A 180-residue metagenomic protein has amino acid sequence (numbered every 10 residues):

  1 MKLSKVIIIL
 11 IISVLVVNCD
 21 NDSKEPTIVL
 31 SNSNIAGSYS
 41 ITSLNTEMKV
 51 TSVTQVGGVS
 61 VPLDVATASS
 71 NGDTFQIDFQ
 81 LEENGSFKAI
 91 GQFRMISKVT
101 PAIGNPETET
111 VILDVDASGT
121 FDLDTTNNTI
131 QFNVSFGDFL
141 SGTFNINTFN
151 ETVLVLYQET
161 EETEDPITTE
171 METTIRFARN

Functional and structural regions predicted by a protein language model:
K2-I9: Sec-dependent signal peptide recognition, specifically the positively charged N-region followed immediately by
V14-N18: C-terminal motif of bacterial Sec signal peptides marking the signal peptidase cleavage site
D20-N180: Lipid interaction determinants
